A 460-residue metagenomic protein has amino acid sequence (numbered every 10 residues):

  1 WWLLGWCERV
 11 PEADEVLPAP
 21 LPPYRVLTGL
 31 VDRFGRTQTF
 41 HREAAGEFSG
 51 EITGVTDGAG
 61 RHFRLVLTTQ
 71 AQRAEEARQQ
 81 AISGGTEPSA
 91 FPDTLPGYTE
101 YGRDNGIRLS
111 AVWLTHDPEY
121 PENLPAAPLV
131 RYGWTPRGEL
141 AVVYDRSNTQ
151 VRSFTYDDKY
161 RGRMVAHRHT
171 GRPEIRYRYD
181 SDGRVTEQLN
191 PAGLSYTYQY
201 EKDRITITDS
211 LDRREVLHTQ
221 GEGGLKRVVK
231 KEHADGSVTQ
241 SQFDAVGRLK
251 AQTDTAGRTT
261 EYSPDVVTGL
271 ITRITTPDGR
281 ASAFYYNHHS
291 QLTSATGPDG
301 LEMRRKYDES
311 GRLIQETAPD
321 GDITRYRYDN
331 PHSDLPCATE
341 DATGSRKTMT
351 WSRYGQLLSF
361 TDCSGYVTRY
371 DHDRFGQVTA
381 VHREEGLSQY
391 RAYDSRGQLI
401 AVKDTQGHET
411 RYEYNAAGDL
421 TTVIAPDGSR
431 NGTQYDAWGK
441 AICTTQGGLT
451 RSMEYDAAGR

Functional and structural regions predicted by a protein language model:
W1-R460: Extended charged/polar low-complexity repeat regions
